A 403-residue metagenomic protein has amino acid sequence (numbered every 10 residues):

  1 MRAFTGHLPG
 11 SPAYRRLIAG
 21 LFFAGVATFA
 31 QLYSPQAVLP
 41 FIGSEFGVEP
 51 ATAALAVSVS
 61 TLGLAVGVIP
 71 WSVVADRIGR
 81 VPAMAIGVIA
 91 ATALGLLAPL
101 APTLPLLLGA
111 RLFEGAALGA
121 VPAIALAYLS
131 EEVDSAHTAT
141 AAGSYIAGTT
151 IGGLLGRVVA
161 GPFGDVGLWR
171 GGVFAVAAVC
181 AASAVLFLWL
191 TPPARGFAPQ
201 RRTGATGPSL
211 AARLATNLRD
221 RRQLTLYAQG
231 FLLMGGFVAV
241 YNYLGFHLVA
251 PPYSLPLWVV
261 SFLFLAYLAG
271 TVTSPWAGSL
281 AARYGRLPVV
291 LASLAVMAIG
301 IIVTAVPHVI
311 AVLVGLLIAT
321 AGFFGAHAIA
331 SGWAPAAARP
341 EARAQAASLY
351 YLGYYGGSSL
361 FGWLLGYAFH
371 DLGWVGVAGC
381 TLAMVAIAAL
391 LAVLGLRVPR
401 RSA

Functional and structural regions predicted by a protein language model:
R2-S11, P192-Y227: Juxtamembrane intracellular "pre-TM" segments in multi-pass secondary transporters
G47, G79, L100-L106, D134 (+1 more regions): Helix-breaking motifs and short loop linkers at transmembrane-helix boundaries and internal kinks in secondary membrane
V66-P102: Conserved MFS/SLC helix-loop-helix module at the cytosolic interface between two early adjacent transmembrane helices
G67-G79, V272-G285, F369-H370: Helix-to-loop junctions at the C-terminal end of transmembrane segments in multipass secondary transporters
A90, L94, P105-E114, I310-I318: Paired small-residue
A110-T150: Cytoplasmic helix-loop-helix junction between adjacent transmembrane helices in 12-TM secondary transporters
S135, S144-P192: Helix-loop-helix hairpin linking two adjacent transmembrane segments in secondary transporters
L287-A330: C-terminal transmembrane helical hairpin of 12-TM major facilitator-type secondary transporters
